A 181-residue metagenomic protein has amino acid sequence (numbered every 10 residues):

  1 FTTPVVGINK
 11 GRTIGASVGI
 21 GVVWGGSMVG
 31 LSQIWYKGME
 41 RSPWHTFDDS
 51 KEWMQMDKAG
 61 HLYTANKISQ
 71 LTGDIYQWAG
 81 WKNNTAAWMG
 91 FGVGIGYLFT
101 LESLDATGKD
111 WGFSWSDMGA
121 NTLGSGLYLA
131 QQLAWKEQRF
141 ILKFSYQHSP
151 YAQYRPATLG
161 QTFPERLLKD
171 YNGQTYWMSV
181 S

Functional and structural regions predicted by a protein language model:
F1-K58, L62-N83: N-terminal targeting leaders of membrane proteins
W53, G108-W115, T162-E165: Extracellular loop and loop/strand-boundary signature of outer-membrane beta-barrel proteins
G94-E102: Alpha-helical transmembrane segments of multi-pass membrane proteins
L101-T122: Interfacial helix-loop-helix junctions of multi-pass membrane proteins
G126-A130, Y176-V180: Residues on the lipid-exposed face of transmembrane beta-strands in outer-membrane beta-barrel proteins
K136-F140, Q174: Outer-envelope beta-barrel architecture signal
Y146-P150: Transmembrane beta-strands of outer-membrane beta-barrel pores
D170-Y176: Residues that define the transmembrane beta-barrel architecture of outer-membrane proteins
